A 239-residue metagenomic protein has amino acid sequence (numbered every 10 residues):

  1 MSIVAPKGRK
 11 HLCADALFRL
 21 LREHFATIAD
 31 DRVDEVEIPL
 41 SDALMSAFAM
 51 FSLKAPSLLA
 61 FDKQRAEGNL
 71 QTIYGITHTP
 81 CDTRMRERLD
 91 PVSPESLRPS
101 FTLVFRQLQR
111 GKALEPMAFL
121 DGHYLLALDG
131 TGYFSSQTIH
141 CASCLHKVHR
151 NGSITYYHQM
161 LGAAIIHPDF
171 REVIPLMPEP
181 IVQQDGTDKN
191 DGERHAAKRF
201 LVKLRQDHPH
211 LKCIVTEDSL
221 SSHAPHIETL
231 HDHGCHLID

Functional and structural regions predicted by a protein language model:
M1-E23, G111: Charged, often Cys/His-bearing segments associated with DNA-binding zinc-finger transcription factors
A14-M45: Basic, short loop/linker segments at the boundary and entry of helix-turn-helix/winged-helix-like folds
S46, F61, C81, M85 (+5 more regions): Short, conserved catalytic/metal-binding motifs centered on acidic residues
S57-Y74: DNA-recognition alpha helix
Y74-V92: Major-groove recognition helix of helix-turn-helix-like DNA-binding domains
R86-F170: Active-site-proximal, Lys/Arg-enriched surface segment that forms a nucleic-acid-binding/basic interface patch
V148-L211: Electropositive, glycine- and tryptophan-enriched low-complexity nucleic-acid-binding patches
K189, Q206-E217, S221-D239: Catalytic center-proximal scaffold of phosphoryl-transfer enzymes
